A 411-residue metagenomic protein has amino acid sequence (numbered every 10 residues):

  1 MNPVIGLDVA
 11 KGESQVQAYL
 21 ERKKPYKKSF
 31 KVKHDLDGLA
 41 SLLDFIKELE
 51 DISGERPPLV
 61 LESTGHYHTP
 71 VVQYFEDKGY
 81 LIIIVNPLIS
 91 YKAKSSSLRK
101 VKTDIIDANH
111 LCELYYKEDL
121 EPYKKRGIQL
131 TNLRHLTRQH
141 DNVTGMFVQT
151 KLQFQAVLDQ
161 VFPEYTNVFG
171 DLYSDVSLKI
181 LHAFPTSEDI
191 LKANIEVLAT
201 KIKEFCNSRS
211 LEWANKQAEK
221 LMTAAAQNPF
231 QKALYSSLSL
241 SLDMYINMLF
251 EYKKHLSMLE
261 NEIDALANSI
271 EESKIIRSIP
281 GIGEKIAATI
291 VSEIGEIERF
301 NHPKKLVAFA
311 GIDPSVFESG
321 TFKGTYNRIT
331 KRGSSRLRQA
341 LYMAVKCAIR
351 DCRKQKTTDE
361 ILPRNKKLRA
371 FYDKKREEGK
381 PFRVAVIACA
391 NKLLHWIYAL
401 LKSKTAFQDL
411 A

Functional and structural regions predicted by a protein language model:
M1-A411: A detector of single, family-specific signature residues that are central to catalytic or substrate-handling motifs
